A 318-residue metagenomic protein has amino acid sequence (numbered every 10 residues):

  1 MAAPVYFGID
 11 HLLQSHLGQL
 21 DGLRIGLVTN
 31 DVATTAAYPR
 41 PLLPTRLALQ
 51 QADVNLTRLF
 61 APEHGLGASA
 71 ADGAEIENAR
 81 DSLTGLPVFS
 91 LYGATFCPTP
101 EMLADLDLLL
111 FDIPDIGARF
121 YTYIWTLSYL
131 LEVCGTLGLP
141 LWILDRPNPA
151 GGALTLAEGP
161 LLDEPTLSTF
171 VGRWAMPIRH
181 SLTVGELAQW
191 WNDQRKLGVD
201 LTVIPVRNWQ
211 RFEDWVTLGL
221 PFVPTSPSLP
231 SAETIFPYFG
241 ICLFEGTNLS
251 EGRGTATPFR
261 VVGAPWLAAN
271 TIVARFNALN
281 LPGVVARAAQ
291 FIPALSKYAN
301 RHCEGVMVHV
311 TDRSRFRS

Functional and structural regions predicted by a protein language model:
P4-V54: N-terminal phosphate-binding or glycine-rich loops at protein starts, especially the Walker A/P-loop of NTPases
N55-E63, L144: Short internal beta-strands
A68-D72, W142-L167: Glycine-rich, charge-decorated loop segments at or immediately adjacent to ligand/cofactor-binding or catalytic sites
D72-L106, A118: Glycine-rich oxoanion-binding loops at beta->alpha junctions
D115-L127: Glycine/threonine-rich flexible loop motifs
T166-Y238: Conserved anion/nucleotide-ligand pocket segment
R207-A286: ATP/pyrophosphate-binding catalytic subdomain of soluble kinases
G263-S318: Conserved functional hotspot residues or short segments at active or partner-binding sites across diverse domains
